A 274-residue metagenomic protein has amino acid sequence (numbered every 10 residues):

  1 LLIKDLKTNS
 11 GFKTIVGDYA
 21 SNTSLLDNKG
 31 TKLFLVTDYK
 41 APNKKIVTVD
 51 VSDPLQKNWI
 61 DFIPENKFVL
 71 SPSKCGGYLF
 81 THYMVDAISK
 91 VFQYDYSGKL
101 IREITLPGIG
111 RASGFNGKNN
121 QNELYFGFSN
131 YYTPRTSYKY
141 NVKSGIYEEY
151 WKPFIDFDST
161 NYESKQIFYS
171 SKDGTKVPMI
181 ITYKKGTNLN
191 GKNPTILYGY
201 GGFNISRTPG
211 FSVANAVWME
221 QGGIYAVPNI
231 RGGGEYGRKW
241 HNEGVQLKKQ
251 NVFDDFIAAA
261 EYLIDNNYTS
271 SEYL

Functional and structural regions predicted by a protein language model:
L1, S10, K44, K57 (+5 more regions): Repetitive beta-architecture junctions, highlighting loop-to-beta-strand starts across blade-like repeats
L1-I3, K45-V49, T136, G210-F211: Beta-propeller blade termini and top-face loops
I3, T48, T81, F92-Q93 (+4 more regions): Conserved blade-register residue in beta-propeller folds
K4-T23, D50-S73, S97-G114, K143-N161 (+1 more regions): Multi-bladed beta-propeller domains
D5, N28-G30, F34-A41, V49-D50 (+3 more regions): Beta-strand C-termini and the immediately following turn/loop, strongest in propeller blades
G11-V36, E65-Y78, H82, I109-G127 (+3 more regions): Conserved beta-propeller blade repeats
Y78, V85-A87, T105, W151: Peripheral terminal and inter-domain segments
S113-L274: Serine-hydrolase catalytic core recognition
